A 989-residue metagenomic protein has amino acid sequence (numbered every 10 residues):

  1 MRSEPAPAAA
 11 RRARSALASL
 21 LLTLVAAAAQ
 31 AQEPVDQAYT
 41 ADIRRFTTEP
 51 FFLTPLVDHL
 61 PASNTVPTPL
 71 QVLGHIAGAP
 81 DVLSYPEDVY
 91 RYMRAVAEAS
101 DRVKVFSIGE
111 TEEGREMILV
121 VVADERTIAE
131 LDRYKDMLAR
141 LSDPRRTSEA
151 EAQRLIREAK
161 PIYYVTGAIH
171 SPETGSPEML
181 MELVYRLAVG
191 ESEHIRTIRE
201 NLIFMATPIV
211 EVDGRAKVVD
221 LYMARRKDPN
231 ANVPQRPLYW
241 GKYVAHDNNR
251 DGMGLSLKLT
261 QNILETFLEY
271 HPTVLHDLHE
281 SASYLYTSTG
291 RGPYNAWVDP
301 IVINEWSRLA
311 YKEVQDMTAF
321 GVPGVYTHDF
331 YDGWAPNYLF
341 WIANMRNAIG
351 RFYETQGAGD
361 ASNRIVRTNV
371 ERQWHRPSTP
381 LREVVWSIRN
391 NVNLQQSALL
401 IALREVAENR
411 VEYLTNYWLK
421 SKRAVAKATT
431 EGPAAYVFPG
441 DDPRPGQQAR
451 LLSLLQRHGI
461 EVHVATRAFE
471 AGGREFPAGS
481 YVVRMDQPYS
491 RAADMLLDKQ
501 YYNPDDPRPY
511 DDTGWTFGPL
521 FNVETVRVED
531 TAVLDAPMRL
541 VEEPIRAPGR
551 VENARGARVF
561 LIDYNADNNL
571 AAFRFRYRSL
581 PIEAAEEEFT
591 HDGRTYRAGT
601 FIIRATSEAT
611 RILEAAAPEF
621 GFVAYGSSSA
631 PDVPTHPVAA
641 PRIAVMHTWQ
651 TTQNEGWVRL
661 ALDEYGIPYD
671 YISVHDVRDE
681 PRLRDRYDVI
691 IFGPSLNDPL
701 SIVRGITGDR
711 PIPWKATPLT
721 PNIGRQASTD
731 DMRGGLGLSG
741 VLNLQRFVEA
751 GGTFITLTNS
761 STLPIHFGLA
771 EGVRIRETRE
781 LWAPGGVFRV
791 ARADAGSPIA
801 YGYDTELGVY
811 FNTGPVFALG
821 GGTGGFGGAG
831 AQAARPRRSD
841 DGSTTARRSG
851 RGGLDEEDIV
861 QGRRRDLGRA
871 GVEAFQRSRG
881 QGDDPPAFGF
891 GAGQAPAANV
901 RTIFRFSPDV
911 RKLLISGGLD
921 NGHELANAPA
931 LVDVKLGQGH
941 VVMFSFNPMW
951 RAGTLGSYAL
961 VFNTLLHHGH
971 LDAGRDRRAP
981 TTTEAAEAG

Functional and structural regions predicted by a protein language model:
M1-A13: N-terminal secretory signal peptides that target proteins for export/translocation
R2-S3, L17, Q32: Short intrinsically disordered, low-complexity coil segments enriched in acidic
A9-R12, L24, L56: Detector for intrinsically disordered, low-structure N-terminal pre-sequences
S15-A27: Bacterial N-terminal signal peptides
Q32-M205, V244, R250-D251, S256-K258 (+6 more regions): Intrinsic-disorder/low-complexity accessory segments
F204-S256: Mobile, glycine- and charge-enriched loop segments and immediately flanking short secondary-structure elements within
T207-E211, Y222, L278-L285, S760: Short, solvent-exposed turn/loop segments enriched in Gly/Ser/Thr/Pro and often Arg
